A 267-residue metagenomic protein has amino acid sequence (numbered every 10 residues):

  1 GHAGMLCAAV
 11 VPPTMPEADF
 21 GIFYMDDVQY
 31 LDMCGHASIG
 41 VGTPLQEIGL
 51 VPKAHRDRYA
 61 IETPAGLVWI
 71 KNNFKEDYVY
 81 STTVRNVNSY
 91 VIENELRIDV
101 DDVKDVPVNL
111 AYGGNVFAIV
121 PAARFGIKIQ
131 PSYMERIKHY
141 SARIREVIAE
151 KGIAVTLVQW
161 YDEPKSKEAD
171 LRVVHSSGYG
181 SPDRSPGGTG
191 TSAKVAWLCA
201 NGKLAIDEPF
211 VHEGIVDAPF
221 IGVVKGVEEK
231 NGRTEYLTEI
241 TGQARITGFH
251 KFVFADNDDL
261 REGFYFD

Functional and structural regions predicted by a protein language model:
G1-M33, G40-D267: Active-site proximal loop and beta-alpha junction motif in alpha/beta enzyme cores
